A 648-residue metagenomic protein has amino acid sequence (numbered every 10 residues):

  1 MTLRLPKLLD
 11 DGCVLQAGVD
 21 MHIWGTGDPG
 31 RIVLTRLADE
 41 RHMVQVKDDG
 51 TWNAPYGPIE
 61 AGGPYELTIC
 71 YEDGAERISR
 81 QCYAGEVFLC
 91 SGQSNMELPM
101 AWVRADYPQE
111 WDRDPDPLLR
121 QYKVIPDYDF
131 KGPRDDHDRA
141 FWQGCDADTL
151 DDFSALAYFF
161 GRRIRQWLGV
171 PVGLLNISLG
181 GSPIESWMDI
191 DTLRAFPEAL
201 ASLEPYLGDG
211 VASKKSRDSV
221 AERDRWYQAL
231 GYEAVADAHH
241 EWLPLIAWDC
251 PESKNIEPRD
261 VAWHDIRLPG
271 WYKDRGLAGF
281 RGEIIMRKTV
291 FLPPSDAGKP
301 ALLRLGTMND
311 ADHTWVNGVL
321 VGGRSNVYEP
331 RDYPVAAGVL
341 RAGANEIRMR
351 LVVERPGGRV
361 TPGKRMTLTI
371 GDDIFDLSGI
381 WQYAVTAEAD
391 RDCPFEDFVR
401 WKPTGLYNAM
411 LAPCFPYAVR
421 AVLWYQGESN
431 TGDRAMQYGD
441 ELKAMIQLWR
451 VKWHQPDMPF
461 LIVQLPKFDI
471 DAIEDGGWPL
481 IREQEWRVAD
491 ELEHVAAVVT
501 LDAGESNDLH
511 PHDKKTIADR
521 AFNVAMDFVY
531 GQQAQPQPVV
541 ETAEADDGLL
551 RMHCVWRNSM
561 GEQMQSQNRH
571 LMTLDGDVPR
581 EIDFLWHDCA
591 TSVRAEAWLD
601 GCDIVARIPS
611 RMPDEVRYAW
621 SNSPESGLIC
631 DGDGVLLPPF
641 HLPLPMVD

Functional and structural regions predicted by a protein language model:
T2, E76-G144, I177-Y272, A344-V419: An acidic-aromatic loop/edge-strand motif
T2, L8-E86, R355-R359, M572: Ser/Thr-rich low-complexity repeats and stalk/linker segments
L5-D11, F280-P293, R331-Y333: Short beta-strands within extracellular/lumenal beta-sheet-rich domains
K7, C13-I23, A278-R281, L302 (+2 more regions): Surface beta-strand/loop "capping" patches
W24, W263, V290-L292, D296-G318 (+1 more regions): Aromatic-lined ligand-binding clefts that engage carbohydrates, nucleic acids, or primary amines
L37-G62, W315-T367: Beta-strand-rich ligand-recognition modules
G62-D73, E346-M349, D614-W620: Short, aromatic- and glycine-rich surface loops/edge beta-strands on solvent-exposed regions
R557-D648: C-terminal beta-sandwich/jelly-roll accessory domains of carbohydrate-active enzymes
